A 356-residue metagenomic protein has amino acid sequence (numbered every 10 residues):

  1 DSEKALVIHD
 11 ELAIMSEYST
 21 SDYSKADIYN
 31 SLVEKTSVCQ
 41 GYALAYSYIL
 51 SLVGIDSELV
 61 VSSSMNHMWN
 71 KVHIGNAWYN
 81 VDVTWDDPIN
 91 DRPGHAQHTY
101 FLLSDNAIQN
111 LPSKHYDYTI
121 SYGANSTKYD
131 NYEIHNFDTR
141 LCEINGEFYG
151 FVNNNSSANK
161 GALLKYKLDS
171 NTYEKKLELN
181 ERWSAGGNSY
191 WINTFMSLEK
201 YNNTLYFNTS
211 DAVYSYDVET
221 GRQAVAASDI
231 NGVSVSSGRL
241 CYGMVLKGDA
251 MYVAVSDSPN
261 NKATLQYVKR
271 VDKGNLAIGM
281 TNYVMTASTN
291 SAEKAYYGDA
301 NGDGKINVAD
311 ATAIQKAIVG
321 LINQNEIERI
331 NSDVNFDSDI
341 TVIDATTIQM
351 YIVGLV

Functional and structural regions predicted by a protein language model:
D1, I28-S37, N301-G302, N335-F336: Second-shell loop/turn segments in exported
D1-S31: Secondary-structure boundary elements
G41-N106: Hydrophobic/aromatic-rich core segments of domains that either
A77-N193: His-Asp-centered catalytic microenvironments across diverse enzyme cores, prominently the transglutaminase-like
N131-N145, E181-K200, G232-G248, I278 (+1 more regions): Repeated scaffold domains used in trafficking and secretory/extracellular systems, primarily beta-propellers
F148-G150, L205, M251: Hydrophobic beta-strand positions that form the internal "hydrophobic ladder" of WD40/Gbeta-like beta-propeller blades
N154-K167, N208-D217, D257-G274: Structural motif
N290-V356: Cellulosome-associated attachment modules in secreted, modular CAZymes
